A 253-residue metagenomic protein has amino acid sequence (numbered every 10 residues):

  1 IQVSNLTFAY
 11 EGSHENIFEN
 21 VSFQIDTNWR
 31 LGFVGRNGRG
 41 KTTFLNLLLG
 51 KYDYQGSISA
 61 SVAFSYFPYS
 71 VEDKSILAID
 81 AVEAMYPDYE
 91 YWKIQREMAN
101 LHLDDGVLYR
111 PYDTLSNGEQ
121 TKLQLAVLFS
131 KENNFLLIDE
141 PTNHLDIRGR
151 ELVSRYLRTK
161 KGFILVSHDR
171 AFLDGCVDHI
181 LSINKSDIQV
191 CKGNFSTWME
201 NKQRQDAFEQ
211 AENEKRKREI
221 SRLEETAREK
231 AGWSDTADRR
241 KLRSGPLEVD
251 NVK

Functional and structural regions predicted by a protein language model:
I1-E214: ABC ATP-binding cassette signature C-motif
I1-Y10, A207-K253: Flexible nucleotide-interacting loop at or near the entrance of a catalytic core
